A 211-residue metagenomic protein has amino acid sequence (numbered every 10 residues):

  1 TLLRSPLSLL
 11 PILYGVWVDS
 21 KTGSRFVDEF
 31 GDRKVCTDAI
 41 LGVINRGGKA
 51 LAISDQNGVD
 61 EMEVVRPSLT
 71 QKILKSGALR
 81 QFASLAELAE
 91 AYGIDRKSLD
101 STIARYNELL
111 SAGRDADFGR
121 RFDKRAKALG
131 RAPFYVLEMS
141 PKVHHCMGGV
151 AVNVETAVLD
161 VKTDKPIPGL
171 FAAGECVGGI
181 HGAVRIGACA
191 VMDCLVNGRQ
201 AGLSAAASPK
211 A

Functional and structural regions predicted by a protein language model:
T1-A211: Residues forming the flavin
